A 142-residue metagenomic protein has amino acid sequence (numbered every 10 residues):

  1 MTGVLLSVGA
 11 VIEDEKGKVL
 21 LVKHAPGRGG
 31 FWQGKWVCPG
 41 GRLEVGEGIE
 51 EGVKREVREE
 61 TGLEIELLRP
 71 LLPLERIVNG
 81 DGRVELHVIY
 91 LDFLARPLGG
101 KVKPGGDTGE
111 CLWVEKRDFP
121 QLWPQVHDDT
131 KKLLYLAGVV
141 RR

Functional and structural regions predicted by a protein language model:
M1-V19, L91-L94: Conserved N-terminal beta-strand and adjoining loop/helix that marks the start of the Nudix/MutT-like hydrolase domain
L5, Q33, C38, L86-Y90: Short connector loops at helix/strand junctions that flank enzyme active sites, especially segments positioning acidic
V8, I65-L68: Small-residue-enriched segments and motifs
K18-E59: Conserved Nudix-box catalytic region and its N-terminal flanking loop in Nudix hydrolases and closely related
R42-E66, R76-H127: Unchanged
L71-L72: Local beta-strand/beta-hairpin segments that build beta-sheet-rich folds
D128-R142: Charged phosphate-binding loop/patch that engages nucleotide di/tri-phosphates or the phosphate backbone of nucleic
